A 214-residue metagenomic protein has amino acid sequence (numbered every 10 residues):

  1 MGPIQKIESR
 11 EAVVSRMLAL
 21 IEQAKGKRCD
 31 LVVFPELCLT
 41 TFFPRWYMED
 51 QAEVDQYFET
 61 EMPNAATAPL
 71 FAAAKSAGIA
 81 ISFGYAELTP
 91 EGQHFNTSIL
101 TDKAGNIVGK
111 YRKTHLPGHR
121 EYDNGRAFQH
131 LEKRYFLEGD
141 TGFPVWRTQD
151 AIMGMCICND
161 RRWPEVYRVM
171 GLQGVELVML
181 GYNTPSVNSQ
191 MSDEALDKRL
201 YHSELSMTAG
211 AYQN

Functional and structural regions predicted by a protein language model:
M1-I7: Generic N-terminal amphipathic, Lys/Arg-enriched alpha-helix
R10-L18: Short amphipathic alpha-helical segment that frequently serves as the phosphate-/nucleotide-binding helix
M17, I21-Q51, A74, I81-S82 (+4 more regions): Active-site beta-strand/loop signature of hydrolases that rely on acidic residues for catalysis
M17, T67, W163: Aromatic/hydrophobic pocket-lining residues that form the small-molecule binding cavity in soluble enzyme cores
L20, L70, M207: Aromatic/hydrophobic pocket-lining residues that form π-stacking "cages" and hydrophobic walls in ligand
Y47-E61: A charged helix-plus-loop insertion that forms the helical arch/lid used to bind and gate nucleic-acid substrates
E61-T89, Y212-N214: A short, hydrophobic beta-strand-centered structural micro-motif
A72, T89-S206: Active-site catalytic loop in hydrolytic enzyme cores
